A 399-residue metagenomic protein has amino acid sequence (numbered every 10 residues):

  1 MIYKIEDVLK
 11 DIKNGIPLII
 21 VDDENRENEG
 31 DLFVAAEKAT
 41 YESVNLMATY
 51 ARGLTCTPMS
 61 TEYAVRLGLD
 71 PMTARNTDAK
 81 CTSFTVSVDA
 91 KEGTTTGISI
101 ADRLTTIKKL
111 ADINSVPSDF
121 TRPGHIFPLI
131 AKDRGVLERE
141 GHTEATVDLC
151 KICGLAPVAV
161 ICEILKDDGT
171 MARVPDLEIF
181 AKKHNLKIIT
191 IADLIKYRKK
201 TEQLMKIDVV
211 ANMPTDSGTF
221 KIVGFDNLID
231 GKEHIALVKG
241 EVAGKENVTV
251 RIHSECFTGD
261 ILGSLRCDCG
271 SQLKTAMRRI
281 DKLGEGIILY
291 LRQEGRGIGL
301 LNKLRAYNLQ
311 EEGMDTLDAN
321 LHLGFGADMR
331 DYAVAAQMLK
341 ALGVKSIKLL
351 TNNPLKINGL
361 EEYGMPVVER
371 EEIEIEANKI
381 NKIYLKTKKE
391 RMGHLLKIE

Functional and structural regions predicted by a protein language model:
M1-E399: Catalytic domains of riboflavin
